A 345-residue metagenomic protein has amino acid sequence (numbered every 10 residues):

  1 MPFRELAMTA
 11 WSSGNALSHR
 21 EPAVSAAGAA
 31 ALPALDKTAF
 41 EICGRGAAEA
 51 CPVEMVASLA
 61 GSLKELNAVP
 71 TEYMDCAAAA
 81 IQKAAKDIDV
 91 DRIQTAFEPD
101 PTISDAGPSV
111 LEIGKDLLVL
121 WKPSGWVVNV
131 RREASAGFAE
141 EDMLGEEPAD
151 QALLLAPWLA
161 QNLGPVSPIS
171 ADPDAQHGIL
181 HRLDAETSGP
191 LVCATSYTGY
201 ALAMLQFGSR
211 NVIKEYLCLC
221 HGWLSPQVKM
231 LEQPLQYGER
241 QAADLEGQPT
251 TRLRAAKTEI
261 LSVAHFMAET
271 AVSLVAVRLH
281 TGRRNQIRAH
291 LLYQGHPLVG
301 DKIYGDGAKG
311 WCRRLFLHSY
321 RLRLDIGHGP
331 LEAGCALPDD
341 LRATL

Functional and structural regions predicted by a protein language model:
M1-P99: Eukaryotic RNA-binding helical-repeat scaffolds
A79, A85-K257, L261-E269, W311 (+4 more regions): RNA pseudouridine synthases
N129, A194, V275, V299-G300: Thr-Gly-centered strand-to-loop micro-motif
A203, S273, R283-L291: Short beta-strand segments enriched for Tyr within beta-sheet-rich domains, predominantly fibronectin type III
H221, A276-H280: A structural micro-motif recognizing beta-strand termini and the immediately following turn/loop segments
H280-R283, D339: Short solvent-exposed strand/turn elements
L291-L331: Phosphate/ribose-recognition catalytic cores of enzymes acting on nucleotide-derived substrates
